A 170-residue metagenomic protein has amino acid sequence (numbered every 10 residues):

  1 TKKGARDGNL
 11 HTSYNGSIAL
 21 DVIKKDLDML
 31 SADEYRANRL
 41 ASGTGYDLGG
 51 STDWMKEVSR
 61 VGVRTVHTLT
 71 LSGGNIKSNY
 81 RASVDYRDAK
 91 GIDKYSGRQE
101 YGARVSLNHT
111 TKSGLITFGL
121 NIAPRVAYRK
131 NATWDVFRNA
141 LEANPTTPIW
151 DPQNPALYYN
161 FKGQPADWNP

Functional and structural regions predicted by a protein language model:
K3, T70-G74, S83, S106-T110 (+1 more regions): Transmembrane beta-barrel domains of outer membrane proteins
R6-S51, I92-D93, G102-P170: Surface-exposed loop/interface segments of Gram-negative outer-membrane beta-barrel transport/assembly proteins
G45-D47, N79-S83: Active-site-adjacent bridging/hinge elements
M55-R60, I92-K94: Outer-membrane beta-barrel domain signature
E57, H67-T70: Generic recognition of flexible, low-complexity loop/linker segments
V63-H67, G97-Y101: Residues that define the transmembrane beta-barrel architecture of outer-membrane proteins
R64, N75-I76, T111-G114: Outer-membrane beta-barrel channels and translocator barrels
R87-A89: Ligand-site clamp/hinge motif
